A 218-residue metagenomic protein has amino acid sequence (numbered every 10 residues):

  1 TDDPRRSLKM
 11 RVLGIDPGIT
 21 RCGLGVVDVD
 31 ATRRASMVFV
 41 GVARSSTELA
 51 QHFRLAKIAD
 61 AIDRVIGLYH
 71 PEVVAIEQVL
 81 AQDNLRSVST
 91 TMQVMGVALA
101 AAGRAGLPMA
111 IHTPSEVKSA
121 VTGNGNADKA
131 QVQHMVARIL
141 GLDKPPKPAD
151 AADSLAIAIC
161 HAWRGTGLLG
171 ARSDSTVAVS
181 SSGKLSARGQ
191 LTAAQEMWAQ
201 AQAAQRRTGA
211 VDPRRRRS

Functional and structural regions predicted by a protein language model:
T1-S218: Phosphate- and other anionic-substrate recognition elements at nucleic-acid/protein interfaces
